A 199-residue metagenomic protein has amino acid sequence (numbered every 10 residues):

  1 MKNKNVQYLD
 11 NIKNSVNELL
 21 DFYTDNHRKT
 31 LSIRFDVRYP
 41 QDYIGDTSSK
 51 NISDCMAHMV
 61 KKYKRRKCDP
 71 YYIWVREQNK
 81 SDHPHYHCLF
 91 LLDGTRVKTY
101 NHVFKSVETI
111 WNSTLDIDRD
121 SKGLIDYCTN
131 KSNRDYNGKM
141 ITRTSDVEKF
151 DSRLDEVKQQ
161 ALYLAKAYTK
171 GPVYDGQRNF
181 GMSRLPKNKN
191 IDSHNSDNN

Functional and structural regions predicted by a protein language model:
M1-H27, G94, T99-N199: Catalytic "initiation/cleavage/transfer" segments centered on a nucleophilic residue and adjacent nucleic-acid-engaging
E18-Q78: Signature for HUH/AEP ssDNA processing cores
D42-I44, S81-P84, R96-T99: Short catalytic/ligand-binding loop motif for oxyanion handling, primarily in non-cytosolic enzymes, centered on
C68, N79, T99-V103: Short acidic alpha-helical/loop segments enriched in Asp/Glu that coordinate divalent cations
Y72-G94: Histidine-centered divalent-metal-coordination microenvironment in nucleic-acid enzymes
